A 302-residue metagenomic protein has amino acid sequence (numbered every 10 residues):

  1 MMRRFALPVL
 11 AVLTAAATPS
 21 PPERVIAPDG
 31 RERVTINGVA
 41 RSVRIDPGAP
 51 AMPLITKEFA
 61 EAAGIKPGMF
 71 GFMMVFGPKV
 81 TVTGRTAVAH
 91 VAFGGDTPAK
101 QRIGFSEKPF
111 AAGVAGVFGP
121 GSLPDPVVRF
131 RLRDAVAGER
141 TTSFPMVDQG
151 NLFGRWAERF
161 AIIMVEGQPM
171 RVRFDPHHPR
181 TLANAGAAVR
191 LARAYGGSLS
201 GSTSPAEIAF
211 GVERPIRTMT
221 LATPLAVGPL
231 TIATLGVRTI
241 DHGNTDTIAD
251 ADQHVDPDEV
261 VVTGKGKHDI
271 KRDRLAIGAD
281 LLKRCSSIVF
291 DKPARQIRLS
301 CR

Functional and structural regions predicted by a protein language model:
M1-L7: Bacterial N-terminal signal peptides that target proteins for export
L10-T18: Hydrophobic h-region of N-terminal signal peptides that target proteins for export in Gram-negative bacteria
T18-R302: Pepsin/retropepsin-fold aspartyl endopeptidases
